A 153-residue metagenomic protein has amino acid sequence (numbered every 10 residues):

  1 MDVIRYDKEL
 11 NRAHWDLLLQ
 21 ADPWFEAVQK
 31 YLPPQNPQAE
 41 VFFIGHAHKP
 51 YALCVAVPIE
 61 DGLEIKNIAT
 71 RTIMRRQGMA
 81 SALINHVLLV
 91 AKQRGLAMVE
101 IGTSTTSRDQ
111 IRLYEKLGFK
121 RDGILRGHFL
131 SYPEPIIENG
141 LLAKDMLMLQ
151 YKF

Functional and structural regions predicted by a protein language model:
D2-I73, I84, K152: Acetyl-CoA-dependent GNAT
F25-E26, K30-Q38, L53-V55, G123-M146: Conserved acyl-donor/pantetheine-binding loop and adjacent beta-alpha core of acyl/acetyltransferases and related
T70, R76-A91, K116: Conserved acetyl-CoA-binding loop-helix of GNAT-fold acetyltransferases
A91-S104: Conserved GNAT acetyl-CoA-binding A-motif
I101-I111, R126-Y132: Conserved beta-strand-loop-alpha-helix junction that forms the acyl-donor binding cleft
E115-I124: Conserved acetyl-CoA-binding loop of GNAT-fold acetyltransferases
